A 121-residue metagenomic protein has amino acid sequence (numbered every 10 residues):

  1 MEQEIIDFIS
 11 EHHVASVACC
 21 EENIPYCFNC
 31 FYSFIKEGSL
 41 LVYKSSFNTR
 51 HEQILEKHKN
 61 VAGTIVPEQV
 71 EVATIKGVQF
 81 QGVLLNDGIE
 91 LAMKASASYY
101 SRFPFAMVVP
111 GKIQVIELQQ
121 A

Functional and structural regions predicted by a protein language model:
M1-A15: Extreme N-terminal tail/first-helix region
I9, I54-L55, Y99: A generic structural signal for nonpolar/aromatic side chains embedded in well-ordered alpha-helices
H12-F47, L55, G63-I65: Short beta-strand segments
V14, E68-V70, A121: Short beta-turn/strand-loop junction motif enriched in small, turn-promoting residues
E22-P25, E71-A73, A106-M107: Short glycine/serine/proline-enriched coil/turn segments at secondary-structure junctions
S45-T49, A62-P67, A92-F103: Short acidic (Asp/Glu) patches
H51-L85: Helix-adjacent hinge/juxtasegments
K76-A121: Charged, gly/pro-rich active-site loop segments
